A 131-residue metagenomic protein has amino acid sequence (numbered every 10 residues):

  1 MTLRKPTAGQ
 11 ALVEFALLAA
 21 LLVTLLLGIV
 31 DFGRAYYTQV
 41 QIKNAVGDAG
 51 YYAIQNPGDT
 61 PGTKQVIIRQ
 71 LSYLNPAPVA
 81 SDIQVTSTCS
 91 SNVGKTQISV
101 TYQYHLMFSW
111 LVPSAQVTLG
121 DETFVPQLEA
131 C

Functional and structural regions predicted by a protein language model:
M1-T2, D82: Conserved beta-strand positions that form and line the central face of beta-propeller blades
T2-I68: Alpha-helical assembly-interface signal, strongest on the long, hydrophobic N-terminal helix that forms
G47-C131: Short, conserved structural patches
